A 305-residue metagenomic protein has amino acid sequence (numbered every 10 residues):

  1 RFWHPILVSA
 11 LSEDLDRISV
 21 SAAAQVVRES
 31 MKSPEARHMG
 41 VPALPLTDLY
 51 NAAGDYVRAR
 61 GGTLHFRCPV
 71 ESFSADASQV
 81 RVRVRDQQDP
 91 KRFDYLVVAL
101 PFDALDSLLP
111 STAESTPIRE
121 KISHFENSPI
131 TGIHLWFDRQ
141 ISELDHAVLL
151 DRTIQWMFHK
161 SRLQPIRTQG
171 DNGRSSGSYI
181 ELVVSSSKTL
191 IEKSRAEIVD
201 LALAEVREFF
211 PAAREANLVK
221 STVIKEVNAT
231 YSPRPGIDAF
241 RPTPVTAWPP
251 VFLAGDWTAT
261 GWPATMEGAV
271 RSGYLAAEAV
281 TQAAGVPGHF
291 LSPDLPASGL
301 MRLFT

Functional and structural regions predicted by a protein language model:
R1-A75, Q79-V80, R92: Active-site/ligand-binding neighborhood in enzyme catalytic cores
A10-L11, D200-T246, A297-S298: Flavin (FAD/FMN) cofactor-binding core of flavoprotein oxidoreductases
V57-R60, D94, A277-G285: Short, hydrophobic alpha-helical segments
T63-R67, K91, V219-T222, F252: General small-molecule cofactor/ligand-binding pocket signal
C68-A213, I224: Mid-domain catalytic core of redox enzymes that form a hydrophobic substrate pocket/lid adjacent to a catalytic redox
L163-G173, E226-L253, W257-T260: FAD-binding beta-loop-beta segment adjacent to the flavin cofactor pocket
A259-V280, A284: A conserved FAD-binding loop/helix module that cradles the flavin
T281-T305: Active-site-proximal substrate-binding core of FAD-dependent oxidoreductases
